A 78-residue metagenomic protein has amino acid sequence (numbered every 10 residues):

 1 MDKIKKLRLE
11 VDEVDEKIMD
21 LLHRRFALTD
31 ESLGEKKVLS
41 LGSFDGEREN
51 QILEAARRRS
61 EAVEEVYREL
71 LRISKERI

Functional and structural regions predicted by a protein language model:
M1-I78: Domain-level signature for soluble enzymes in the chorismate/prephenate branch of the shikimate pathway
